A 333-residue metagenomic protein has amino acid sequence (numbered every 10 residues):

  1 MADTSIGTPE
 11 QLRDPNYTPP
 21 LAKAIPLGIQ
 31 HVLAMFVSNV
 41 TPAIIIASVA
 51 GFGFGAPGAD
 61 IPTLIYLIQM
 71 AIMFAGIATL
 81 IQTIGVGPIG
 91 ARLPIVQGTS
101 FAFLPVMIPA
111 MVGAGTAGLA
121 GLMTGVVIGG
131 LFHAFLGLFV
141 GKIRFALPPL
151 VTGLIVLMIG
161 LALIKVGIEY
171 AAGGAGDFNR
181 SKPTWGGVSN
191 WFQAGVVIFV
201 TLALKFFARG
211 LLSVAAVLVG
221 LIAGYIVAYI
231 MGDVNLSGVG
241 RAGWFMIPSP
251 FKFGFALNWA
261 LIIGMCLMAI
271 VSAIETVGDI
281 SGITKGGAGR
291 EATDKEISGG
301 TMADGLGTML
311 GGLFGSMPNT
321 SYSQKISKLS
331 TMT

Functional and structural regions predicted by a protein language model:
M1, P62-Y66, G186-S189, V200-I247 (+2 more regions): Flexible hinge motifs at transmembrane-helix junctions and intramembrane kinks/re-entrant loops in multi-pass membrane
M1-I95, A102-A110, A114: N-terminal signal-anchor module of multipass membrane proteins
M1-L27, D177-W185, L236-S249, K285-A292 (+2 more regions): Intrinsically disordered, low-complexity non-transmembrane regions of multi-pass membrane transporters
L21, A47-G90, C266-T333: Membrane-embedded helical hairpins/re-entrant loop segments and their flanking transmembrane helices within multi-pass
Y66-L67, P88-F103, F145-L154, L212-V219 (+2 more regions): Short, non-helical or kinked segments that cap or interrupt transmembrane helices
I108, V112, K205, K325-T333: Interfacial segments of multi-pass membrane proteins
A110-V234: Membrane-embedded alpha-helical modules
